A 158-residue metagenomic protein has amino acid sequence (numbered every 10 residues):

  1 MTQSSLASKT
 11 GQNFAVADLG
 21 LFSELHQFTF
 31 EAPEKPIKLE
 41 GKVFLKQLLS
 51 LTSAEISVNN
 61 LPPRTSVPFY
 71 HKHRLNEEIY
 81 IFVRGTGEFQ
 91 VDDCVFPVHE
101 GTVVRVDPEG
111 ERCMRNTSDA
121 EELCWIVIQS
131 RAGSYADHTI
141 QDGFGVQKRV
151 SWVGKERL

Functional and structural regions predicted by a protein language model:
M1-S53, T139-L158: A short, N-terminal "cap"/entry segment at the start of jelly-roll beta-barrel domains of the cupin/DSBH fold
K38-F44, S57-H73: Conserved short histidine dyad/triad with adjacent acidic residue
S50-T52, P62-S66, T86, R131-S134: Short, charged/polar surface micro-motifs in flexible loops or helix N-caps
F69, F89-Q90, V106, R112-D119 (+1 more regions): Short beta-strand His + acidic residue motifs that chelate non-heme Fe in jelly-roll/DSBH and cupin folds
L75, C94, G110-E111, R131: A generic "binding-loop/recognition-motif" signal
L75-E77, I81-G87, D92: Glycine- and acidic-residue-biased ligand/ion/polar-headgroup-sensing regions
D93-E109: Short acidic-glycine-tyrosine-enriched beta hairpin
C113-L158: Double-stranded beta-helix
